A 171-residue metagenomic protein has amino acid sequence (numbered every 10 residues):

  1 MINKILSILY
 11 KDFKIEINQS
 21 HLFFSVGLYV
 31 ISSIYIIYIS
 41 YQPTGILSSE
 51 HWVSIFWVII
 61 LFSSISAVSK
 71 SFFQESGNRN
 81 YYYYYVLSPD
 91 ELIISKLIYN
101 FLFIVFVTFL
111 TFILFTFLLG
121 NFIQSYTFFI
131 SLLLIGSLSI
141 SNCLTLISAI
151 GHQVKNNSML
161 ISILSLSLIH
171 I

Functional and structural regions predicted by a protein language model:
M1-V26: Aromatic- and glycine-rich beta-strand/loop motifs that create alpha-glucan
E16, I65-Y83: Transmembrane helix boundary and interhelical loop/hinge segments in multi-pass membrane proteins
I36-S48: Short, hydrophobic transmembrane alpha-helix segments
W52-V68: Long, hydrophobic alpha-helical segments
P89-T116: Selective transmembrane-helix segments that form parts of the transport pathway or gating/packing helices in multipass
T111-S137: Secretory targeting signals
L134-L166: A structural motif at transmembrane helix-loop-helix junctions in multipass membrane proteins
I169-I171: Conserved small/polar residues in nucleotide/adenosyl-binding loops
